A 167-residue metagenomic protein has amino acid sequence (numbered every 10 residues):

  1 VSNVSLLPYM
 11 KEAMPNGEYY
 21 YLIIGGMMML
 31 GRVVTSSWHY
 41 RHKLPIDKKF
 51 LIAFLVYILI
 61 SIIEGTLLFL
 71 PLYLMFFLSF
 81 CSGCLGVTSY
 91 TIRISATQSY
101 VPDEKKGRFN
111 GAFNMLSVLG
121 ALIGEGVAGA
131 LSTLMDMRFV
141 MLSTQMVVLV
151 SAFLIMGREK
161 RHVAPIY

Functional and structural regions predicted by a protein language model:
S2-V4: Extracytoplasmic gate region of multi-pass secondary transporters
L6-Y167: C-terminal transmembrane bundle of multi-pass solute transporters/carriers
